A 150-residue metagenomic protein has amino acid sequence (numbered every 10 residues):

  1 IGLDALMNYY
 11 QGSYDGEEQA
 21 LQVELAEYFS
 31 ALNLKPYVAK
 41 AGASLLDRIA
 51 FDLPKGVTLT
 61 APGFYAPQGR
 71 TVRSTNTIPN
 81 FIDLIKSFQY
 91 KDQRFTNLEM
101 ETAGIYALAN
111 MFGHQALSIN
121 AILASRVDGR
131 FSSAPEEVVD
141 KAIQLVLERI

Functional and structural regions predicted by a protein language model:
I1-I150: Glycine-rich phosphate- or other oxyanion-binding loops that anchor nucleotides, phosphorylated ligands
